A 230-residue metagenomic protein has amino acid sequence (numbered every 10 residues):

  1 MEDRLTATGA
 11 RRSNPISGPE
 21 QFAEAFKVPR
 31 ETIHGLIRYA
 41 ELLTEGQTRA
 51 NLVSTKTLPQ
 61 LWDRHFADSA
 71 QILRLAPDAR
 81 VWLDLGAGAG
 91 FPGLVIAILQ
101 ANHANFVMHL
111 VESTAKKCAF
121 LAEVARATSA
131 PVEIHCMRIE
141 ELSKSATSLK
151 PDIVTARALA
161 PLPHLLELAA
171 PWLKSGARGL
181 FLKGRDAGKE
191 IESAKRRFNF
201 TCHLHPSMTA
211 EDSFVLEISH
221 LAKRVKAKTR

Functional and structural regions predicted by a protein language model:
E2-A79, L83, K116-P131: Class I SAM-dependent transferase core
L43, I96, K183, I218: Residue-level signal for inorganic ion chemistry
A70-A156, L166: Conserved SAM/SAH cofactor-binding pocket of Class I
P92, P171-L173, R197-F198: Glycine-rich, phosphate-binding/catalytic loops in enzymes
K117-A119, L162, A187: Short alpha-helix immediately C-terminal to the canonical SAM-binding loop
I134, G184-R230: Active-site capping/gating segments
L166-G176: A short glycine-rich, Lys/Arg-flanked "PGG" loop and its adjoining helix->strand segment in the class I
G176-D186: Conserved beta-strand signature within the Rossmann-like core of class I S-adenosyl-L-methionine
